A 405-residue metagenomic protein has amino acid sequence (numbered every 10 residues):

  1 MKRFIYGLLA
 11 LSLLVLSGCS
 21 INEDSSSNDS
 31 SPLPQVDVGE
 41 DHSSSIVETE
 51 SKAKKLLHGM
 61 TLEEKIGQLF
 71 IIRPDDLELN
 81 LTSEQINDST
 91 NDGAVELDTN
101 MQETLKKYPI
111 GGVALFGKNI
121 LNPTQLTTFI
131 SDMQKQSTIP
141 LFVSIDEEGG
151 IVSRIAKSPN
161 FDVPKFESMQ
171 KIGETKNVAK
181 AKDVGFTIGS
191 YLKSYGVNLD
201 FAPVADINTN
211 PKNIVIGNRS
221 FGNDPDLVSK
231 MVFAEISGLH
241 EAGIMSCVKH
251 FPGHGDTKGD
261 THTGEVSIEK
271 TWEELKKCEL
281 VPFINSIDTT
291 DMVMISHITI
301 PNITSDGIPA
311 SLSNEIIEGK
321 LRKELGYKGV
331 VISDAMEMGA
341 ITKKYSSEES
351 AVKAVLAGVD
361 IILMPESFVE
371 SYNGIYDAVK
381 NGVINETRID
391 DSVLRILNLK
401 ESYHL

Functional and structural regions predicted by a protein language model:
K2-A10: Sec-dependent signal peptide recognition, specifically the positively charged N-region followed immediately by
V15-G18: C-terminal motif of bacterial Sec signal peptides marking the signal peptidase cleavage site
N22-G59, I66-G67, L81, Q85-N87 (+2 more regions): N-terminal, intrinsically disordered, polar/charged segments of Gram-positive cell-envelope systems that serve as
Q68, P109-G111, T138-L141, V197-N198 (+5 more regions): Short, well-ordered coil/turn segments that N-cap beta-strands
D76-V95, E103-V228, H250, G255-E269 (+3 more regions): Enzymes and membrane/adaptor proteins characterized by extended Gly/Ser/Thr/Asp/Glu-rich, aromatic-dotted
M231, I236-V248, E274, C278-T290: Phosphate/pyrophosphate-binding betaalpha-module
K380-L405: Mid-to-C-terminal alpha-helical segments outside catalytic/metal-binding sites
